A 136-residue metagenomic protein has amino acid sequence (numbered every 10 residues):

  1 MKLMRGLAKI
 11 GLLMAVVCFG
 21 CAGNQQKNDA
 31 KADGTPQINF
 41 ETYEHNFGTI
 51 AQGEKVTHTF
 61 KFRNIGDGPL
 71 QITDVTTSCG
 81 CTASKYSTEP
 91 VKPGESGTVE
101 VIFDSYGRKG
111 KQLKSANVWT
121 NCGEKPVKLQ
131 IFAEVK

Functional and structural regions predicted by a protein language model:
M1-G11: Bacterial N-terminal signal peptides that target proteins for export
C18-G20: C-terminal motif of bacterial Sec signal peptides marking the signal peptidase cleavage site
Q25-R63, V135-K136: Beta-sheet-dominated interaction scaffolds and their linkers
H45, E95-V101: Short strand-edge motifs at loop-to-beta-strand transitions and within beta-strands of extracellular beta-rich domains
H58-N64, V101, K114-W119, I131: Buried hydrophobic-core signal for structured, non-transmembrane domains
I65-G68, G107, C122: Short, acidic/polar linear motifs in exposed loop/turn regions
D67-P93: Surface-exposed binding patches on compact interaction domains or structured appendages
K109-V135: Terminal connector regions
